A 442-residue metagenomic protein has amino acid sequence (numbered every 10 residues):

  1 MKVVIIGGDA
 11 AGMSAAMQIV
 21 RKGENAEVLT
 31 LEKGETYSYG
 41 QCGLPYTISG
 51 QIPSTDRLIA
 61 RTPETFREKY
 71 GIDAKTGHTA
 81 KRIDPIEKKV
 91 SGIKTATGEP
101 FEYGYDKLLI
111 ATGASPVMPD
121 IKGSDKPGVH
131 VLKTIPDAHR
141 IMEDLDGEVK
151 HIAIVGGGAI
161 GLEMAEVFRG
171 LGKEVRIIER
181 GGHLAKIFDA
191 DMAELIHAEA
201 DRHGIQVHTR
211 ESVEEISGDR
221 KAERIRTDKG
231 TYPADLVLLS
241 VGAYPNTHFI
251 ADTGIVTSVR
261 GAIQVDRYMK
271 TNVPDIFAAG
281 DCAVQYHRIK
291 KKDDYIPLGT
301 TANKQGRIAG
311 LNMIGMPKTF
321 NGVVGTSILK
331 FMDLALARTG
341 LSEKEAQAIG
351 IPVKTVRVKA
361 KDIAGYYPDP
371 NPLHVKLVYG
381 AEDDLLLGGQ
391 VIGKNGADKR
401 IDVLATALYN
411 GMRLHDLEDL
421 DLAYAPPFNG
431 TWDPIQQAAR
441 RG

Functional and structural regions predicted by a protein language model:
M1-D73, A165-I187: Beta1-alpha1 glycine-rich phosphate/pyrophosphate-binding loop at the start of Rossmann-like nucleotide-binding domains
I6, Y103-G113, Y232-G242, G306 (+1 more regions): Short hydrophobic core segments
I6-A10, Q18-N25, K33, V241 (+2 more regions): Flexible, glycine-rich terminal cap/loop adjacent to redox cofactors in electron-transfer oxidoreductases
N25-E27, K69, A74-A96, Y103 (+1 more regions): A Rossmann-like FAD-binding core segment of flavoenzymes
I59, H151-A153, A159-E215, P297-A302 (+2 more regions): Rossmann-like dinucleotide-binding cores of NAD(P)H-dependent redox enzymes
I110-L171, Q206-V207, V259, V265-R267: Glycine-rich dinucleotide-binding loop and its adjacent helix/turn
D125-E148, R220, R224, T231-L311 (+2 more regions): FAD-site-proximal beta/loop scaffold in flavoenzymes
V265, A279-S342, P427-G442: A conserved FAD-binding loop/helix module that cradles the flavin
